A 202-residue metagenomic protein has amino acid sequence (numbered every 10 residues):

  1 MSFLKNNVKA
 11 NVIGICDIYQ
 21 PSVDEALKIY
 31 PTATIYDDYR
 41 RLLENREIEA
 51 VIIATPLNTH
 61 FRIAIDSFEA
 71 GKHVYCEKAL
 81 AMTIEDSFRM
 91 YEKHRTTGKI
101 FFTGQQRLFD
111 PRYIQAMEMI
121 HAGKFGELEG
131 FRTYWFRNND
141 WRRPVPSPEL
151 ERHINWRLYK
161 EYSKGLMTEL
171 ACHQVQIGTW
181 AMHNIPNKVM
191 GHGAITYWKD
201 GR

Functional and structural regions predicted by a protein language model:
M1-C76, M82, F88-I100: N-terminal glycine-/serine-/threonine-rich beta1-alpha1-beta2 phosphate-ribose binding loop of Rossmann-like
D17, T55, A79, S87 (+3 more regions): Proline- and acidic/polar-enriched loop/turn elements at helix boundaries
I84-E85, P111: Short N-terminal helix/helix-N-cap motif within the alpha/beta-hydrolase-1
T97-T103, R107-R202: Predominantly a Rossmann-like dinucleotide-binding segment in NAD(P)-dependent oxidoreductases
